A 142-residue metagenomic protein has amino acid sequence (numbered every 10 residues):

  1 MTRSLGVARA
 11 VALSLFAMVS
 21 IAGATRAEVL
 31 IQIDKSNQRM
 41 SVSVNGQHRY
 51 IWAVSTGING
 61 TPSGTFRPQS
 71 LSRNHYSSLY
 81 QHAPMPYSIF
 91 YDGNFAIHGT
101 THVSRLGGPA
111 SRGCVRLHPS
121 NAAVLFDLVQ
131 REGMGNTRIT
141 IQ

Functional and structural regions predicted by a protein language model:
M1-A12: Bacterial N-terminal signal peptides that target proteins for export
V11-S20: Bacterial N-terminal signal peptides
I21-A27: Sec/Tat signal peptide C-region and signal peptidase I cleavage site
G23, Q69-L71: Short Pro/Gly-enriched beta-strand edge/turn motifs at strand-loop
E28, G60-T65, S72-Q142: Exported/periplasmic cell-wall-interacting domains
L30-D34: A short beta-strand micro-motif
K35-T65, D127-L128, G133: N-terminal targeting signals for Sec/Tat export/insertion, comprising classic cleavable signal peptides
S41-S43, Q69, H98: Beta-strand residues in well-ordered beta-sheet regions across diverse protein folds
